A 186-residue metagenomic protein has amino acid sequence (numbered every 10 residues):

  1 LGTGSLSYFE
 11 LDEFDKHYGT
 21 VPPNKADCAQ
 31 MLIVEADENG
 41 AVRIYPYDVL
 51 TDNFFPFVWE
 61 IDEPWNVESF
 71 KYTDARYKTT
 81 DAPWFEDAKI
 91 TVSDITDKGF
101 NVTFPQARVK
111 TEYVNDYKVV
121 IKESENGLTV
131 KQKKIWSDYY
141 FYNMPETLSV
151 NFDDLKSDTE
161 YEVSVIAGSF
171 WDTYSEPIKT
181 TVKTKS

Functional and structural regions predicted by a protein language model:
L1-E38: Conserved beta-sheet core of the metallophosphoesterase superfamily
Q30, G40, T159-V163: Exposed beta-strand face motif in extracellular beta-rich ectodomains
V49-L50, P56-D97: Short, compositionally biased P/S/T/A/G/V-rich stretches that sit at domain boundaries
K98-Y113: Conserved aromatic anchor
K110-D138: Extracellular low-complexity, O-glycosylation-prone stalks/linkers
M144-N151: Short S/T/G- and acidic-enriched coil/turn segments that sit immediately N-terminal to beta-strands in beta-sandwich
F152-T173: Beta-strand-rich modules
G168-S186: Extracellular fibronectin type III
